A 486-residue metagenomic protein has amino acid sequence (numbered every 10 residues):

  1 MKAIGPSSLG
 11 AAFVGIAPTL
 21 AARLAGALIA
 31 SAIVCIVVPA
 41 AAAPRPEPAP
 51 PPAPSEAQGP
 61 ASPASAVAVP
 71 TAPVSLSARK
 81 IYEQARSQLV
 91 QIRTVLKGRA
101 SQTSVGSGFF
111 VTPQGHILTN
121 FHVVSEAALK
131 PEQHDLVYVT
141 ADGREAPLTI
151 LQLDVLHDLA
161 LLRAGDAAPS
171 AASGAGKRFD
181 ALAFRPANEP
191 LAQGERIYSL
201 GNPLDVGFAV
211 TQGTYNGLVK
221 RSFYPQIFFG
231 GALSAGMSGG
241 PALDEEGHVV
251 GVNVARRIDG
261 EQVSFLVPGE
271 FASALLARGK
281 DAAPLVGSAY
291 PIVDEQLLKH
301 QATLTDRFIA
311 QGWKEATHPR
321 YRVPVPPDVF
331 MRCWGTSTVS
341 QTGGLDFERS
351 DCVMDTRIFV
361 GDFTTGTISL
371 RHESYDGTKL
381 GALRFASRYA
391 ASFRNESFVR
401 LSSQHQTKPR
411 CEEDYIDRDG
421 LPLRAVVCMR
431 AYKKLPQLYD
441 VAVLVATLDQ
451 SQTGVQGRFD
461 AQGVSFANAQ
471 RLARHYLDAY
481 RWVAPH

Functional and structural regions predicted by a protein language model:
R45-S107, A282-S337: N-terminal activation segment of mature serine protease catalytic domains
Y82, H248-F308, F459, Q470: C-terminal subregion of chymotrypsin/trypsin-like serine protease catalytic domains
V105, T112-H157, A167: Catalytic-histidine neighborhood of serine endopeptidases, predominantly the chymotrypsin-like S1/PA family
F109-F110, A232-N253: Catalytic nucleophile loop of clan PA
V123-L129, A171, D180-P225, S234 (+2 more regions): Flexible, gly/ser-rich surface segments that form the specificity/activation loops bordering the active-site cleft
S273, A283, V329-M331, S451-H486: Surface-exposed amphipathic alpha-helical segments
M331-A386: Secretory pathway targeting signatures of secreted, lumenal, and periplasmic proteins
S387-L448: Signature of long, low-cysteine stretches enriched in small and polar/charged residues
